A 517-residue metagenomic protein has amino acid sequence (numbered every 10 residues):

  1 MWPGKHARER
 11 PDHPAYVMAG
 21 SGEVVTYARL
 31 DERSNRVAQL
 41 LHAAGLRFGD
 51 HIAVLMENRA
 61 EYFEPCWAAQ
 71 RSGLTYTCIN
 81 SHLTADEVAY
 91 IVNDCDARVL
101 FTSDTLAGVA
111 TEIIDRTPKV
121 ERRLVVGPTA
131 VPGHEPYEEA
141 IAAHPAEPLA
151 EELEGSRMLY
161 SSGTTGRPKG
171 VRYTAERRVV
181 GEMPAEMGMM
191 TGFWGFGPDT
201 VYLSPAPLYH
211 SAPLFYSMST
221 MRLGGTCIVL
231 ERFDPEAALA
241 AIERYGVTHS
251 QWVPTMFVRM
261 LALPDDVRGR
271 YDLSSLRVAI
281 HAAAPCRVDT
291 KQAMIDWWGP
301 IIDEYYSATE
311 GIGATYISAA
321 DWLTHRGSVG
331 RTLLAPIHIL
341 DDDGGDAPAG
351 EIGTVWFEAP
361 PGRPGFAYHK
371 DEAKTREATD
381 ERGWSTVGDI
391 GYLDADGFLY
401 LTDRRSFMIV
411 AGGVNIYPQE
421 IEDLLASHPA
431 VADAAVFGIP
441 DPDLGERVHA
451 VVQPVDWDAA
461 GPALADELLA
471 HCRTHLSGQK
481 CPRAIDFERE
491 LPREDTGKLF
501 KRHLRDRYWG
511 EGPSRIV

Functional and structural regions predicted by a protein language model:
M1-A15, E32, S156: A short N-terminal helical cap/helix-turn-helix that marks the beginning of AMP-binding/adenylate-forming
D12-R59, F63-C66, T84-A89: Conserved AMP-binding/adenylate-forming core of the ANL superfamily
H51, E57-A85, N93-V99, I113 (+3 more regions): A short helix-loop-beta submotif of the ANL/AMP-binding
M56-E57, T77-V92, D104-L106, G225-Y245 (+1 more regions): ATP-dependent adenylate-forming carboxylate-activation enzymes
L83, A89-Y90, L100-T102, A240 (+10 more regions): AMP-binding/adenylate-forming catalytic core of the ANL superfamily
V109-L159, R167, E176-M187, L263-P264: ANL superfamily adenylate-forming
R157-L159, R222-L223, V247-W252, L263-H325 (+1 more regions): Gly/Ser/Thr-rich phosphate-binding loop
V179-V201, P205, Y209-H249, L263: Conserved AMP-binding/adenylation subdomain of ANL enzymes
